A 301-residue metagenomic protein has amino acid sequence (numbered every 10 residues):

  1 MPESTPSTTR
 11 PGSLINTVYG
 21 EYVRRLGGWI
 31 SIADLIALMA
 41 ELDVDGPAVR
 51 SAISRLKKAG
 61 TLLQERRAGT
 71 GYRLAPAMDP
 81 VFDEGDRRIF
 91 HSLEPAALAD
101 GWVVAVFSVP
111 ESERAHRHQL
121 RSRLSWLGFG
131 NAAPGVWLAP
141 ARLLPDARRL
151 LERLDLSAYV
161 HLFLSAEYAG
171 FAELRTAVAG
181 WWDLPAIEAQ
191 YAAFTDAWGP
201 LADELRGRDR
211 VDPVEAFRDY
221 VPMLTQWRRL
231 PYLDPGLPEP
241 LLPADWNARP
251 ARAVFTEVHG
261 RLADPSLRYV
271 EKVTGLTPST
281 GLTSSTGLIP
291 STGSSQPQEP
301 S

Functional and structural regions predicted by a protein language model:
M1-E21: Short alpha-helical segments that sit at the start of domains
L26-M39: Short acidic, hydrophobic short linear motifs in intrinsically disordered regions
R50-S54, T70, R121: Short, hydrophobic-biased segments on the C-terminal half of alpha helices that form "recognition helices"
K57-R66: A short, conserved structural fragment
A68-A75: Minor-groove-contacting beta-hairpin "wing" of winged helix-turn-helix DNA-binding domains
D79-V103: Short, amphipathic alpha-helical interaction segments positioned at domain boundaries
P110-L205: Mid-protein regulatory/catalytic core that forms ligand/cofactor-binding pockets and protein-protein interaction
R175-S301: C-terminal regulatory/effector modules of DNA-binding transcriptional regulators
